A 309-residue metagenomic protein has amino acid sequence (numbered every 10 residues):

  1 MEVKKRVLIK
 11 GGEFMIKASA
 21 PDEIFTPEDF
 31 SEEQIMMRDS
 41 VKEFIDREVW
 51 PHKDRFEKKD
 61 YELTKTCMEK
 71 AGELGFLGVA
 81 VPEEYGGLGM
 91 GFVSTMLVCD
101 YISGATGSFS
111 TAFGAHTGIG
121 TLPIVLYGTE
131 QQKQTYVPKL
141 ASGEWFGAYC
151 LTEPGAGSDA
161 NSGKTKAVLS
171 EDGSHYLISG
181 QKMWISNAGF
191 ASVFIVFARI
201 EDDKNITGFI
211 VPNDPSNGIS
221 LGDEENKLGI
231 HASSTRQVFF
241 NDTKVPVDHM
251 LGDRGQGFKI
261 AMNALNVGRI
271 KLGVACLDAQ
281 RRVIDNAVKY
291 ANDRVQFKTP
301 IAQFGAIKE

Functional and structural regions predicted by a protein language model:
M1-A112, Q131-T135, K139-S142, F146 (+1 more regions): Amphipathic, small/basic residue-rich leader segments at the start of a protein or domain
T26-F30, M36-M37, S220-E309: Glycine-rich beta->alpha junctions and the first turn(s) of the following alpha-helix
G75, V98-S103, A198-E201, V211-S216 (+1 more regions): Short Ser/Thr-interspersed hydrophobic loop/turn segments at strand-loop and sheet-helix junctions that line or gate
G104, A156, M183-G189, V267 (+1 more regions): Glycine-rich phosphate/pyrophosphate-binding beta-alpha loops
T111-Q131, G157-A160, L169: N-terminal glycine-rich flavin-associated loop
F146-L169: A gly/ser-rich beta-alpha-beta helix-loop segment of oxidoreductase catalytic cores
G155-S158, W184-N187, R199-I200, K227-S234: Short Gly/Pro-enriched turn/cap motifs at secondary-structure boundaries
S174-S220: A short core secondary-structure module
